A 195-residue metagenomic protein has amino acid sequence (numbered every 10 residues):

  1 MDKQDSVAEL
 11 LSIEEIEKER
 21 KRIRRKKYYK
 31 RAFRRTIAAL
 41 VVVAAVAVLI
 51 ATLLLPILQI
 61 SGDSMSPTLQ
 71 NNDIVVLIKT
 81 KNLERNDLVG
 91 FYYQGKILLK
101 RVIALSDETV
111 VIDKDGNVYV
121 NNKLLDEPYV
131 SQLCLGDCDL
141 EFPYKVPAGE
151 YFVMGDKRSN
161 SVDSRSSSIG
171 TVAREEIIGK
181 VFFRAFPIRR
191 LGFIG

Functional and structural regions predicted by a protein language model:
D2-R31, P67, N71-D73, L77-G195: Soluble "head" domains of membrane/secretory-pathway proteins
R35-L53: Hydrophobic membrane-insertion alpha-helices, especially the h-region of bacterial N-terminal signal peptides
A44-A47, D63, L77, S168: Intrinsically disordered, low-complexity boundary segments flanking structured domains
A47-S66: Aromatic-capped interface at the extracytoplasmic side of an N-terminal signal-anchor transmembrane helix
